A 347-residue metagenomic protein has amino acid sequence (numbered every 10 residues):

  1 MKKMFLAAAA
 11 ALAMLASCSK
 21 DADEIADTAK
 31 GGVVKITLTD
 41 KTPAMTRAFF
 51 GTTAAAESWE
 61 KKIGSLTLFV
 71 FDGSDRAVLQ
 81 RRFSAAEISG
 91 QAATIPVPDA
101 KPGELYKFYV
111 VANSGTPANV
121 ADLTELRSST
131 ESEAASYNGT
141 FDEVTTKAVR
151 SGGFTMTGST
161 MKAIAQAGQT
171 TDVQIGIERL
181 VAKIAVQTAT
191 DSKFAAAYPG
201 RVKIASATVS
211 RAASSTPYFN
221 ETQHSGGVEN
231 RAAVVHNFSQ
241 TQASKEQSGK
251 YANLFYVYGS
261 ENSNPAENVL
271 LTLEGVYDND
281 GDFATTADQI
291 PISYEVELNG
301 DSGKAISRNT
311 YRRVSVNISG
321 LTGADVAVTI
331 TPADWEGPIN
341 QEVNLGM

Functional and structural regions predicted by a protein language model:
M1-M4, S19-K20: Positively charged n-region of N-terminal signal peptides that target proteins for export
L6-A9: Sec-dependent N-terminal signal peptides
M14-S17: C-terminal motif of bacterial Sec signal peptides marking the signal peptidase cleavage site
D23-E24, K35-W59, T188-A195: Short amphipathic, basic-aromatic surface patches that mediate peripheral association with negatively charged
K30-I36, A182-I184: Structural beta-strand segments of beta-rich domains
A54-E125, K183-Q187, D191-R308, V343-M347: Tryptophan-paired
E87-I88, P117-T171, T286-Y311: Structured interaction patches on ligand/partner-binding surfaces of diverse proteins
N299-M347: Acidic, serine/threonine- and proline-rich intrinsically disordered appendage/tail regions
